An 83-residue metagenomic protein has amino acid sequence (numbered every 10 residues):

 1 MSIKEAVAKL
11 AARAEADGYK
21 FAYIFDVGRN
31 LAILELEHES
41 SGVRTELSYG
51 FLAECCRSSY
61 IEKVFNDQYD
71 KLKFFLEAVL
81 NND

Functional and structural regions predicted by a protein language model:
M1-F25, C56-D70, N81-D83: Negatively charged, low-complexity tracts enriched in Asp/Glu with abundant Ser/Thr
L10-Y49: Amphipathic, interaction-prone secondary-structure segments
E37-D70, F74: Intrinsically disordered, low-complexity regulatory segments enriched in Ser/Thr/Pro and charged residues
F74-L80: C-terminal low-complexity, charged extensions that often adopt amphipathic alpha-helices
